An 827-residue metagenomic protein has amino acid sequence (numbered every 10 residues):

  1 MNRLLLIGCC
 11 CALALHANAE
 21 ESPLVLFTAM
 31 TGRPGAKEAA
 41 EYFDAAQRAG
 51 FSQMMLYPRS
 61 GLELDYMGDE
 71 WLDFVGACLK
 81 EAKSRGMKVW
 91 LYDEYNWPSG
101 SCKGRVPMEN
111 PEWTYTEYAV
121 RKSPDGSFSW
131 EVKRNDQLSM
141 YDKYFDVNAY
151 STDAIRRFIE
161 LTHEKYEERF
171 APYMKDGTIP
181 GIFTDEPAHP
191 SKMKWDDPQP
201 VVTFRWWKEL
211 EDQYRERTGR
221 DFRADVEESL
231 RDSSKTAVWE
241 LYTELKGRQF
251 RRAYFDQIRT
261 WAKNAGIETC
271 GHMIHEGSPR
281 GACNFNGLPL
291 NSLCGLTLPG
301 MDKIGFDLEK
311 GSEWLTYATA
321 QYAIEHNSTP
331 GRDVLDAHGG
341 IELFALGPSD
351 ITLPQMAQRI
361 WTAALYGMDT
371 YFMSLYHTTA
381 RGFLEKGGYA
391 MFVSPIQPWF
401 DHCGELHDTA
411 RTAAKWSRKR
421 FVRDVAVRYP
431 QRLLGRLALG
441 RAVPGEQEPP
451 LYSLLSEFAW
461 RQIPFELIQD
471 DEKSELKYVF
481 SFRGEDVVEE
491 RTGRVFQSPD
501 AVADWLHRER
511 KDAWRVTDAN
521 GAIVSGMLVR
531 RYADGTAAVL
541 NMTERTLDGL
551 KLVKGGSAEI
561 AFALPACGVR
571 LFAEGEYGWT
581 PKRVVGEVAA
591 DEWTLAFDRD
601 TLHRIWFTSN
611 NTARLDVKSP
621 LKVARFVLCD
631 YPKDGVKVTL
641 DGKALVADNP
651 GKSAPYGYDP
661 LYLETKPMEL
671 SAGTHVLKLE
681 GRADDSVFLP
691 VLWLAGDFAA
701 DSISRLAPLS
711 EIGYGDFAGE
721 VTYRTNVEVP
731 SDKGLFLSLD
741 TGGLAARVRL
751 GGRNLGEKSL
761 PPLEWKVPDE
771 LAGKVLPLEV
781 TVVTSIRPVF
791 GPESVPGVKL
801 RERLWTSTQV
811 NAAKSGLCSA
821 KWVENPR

Functional and structural regions predicted by a protein language model:
M1-L4: Positively charged n-region of N-terminal signal peptides that target proteins for export
C10-A17: Hydrophobic h-region of N-terminal signal peptides that target proteins for export in Gram-negative bacteria
S22-V25, R33-A40, Q53-M54, R59 (+10 more regions): Carbohydrate-binding surfaces of carbohydrate-active enzymes
F43, Q47, F51-S52: N-terminal regions that are enriched for targeting/export leaders and immediately downstream pro/stem segments
E94-G104, T580-V588, R682-S704, V783-R827: Glycine/proline-rich low-complexity spacer/linker segments in large multi-domain proteins
S101-P172: Catalytic and substrate-binding clefts that recognize carbohydrates or anionic sugar/phosphate headgroups
V627, M668-A683, L771-P792: Short, well-structured beta-strand segments enriched in hydrophobic/aromatic residues within extracellular or lumenal
P660-L663, K758-W765: Short, solvent-exposed loop/turn segments in extracellular or other extracytoplasmic domains
